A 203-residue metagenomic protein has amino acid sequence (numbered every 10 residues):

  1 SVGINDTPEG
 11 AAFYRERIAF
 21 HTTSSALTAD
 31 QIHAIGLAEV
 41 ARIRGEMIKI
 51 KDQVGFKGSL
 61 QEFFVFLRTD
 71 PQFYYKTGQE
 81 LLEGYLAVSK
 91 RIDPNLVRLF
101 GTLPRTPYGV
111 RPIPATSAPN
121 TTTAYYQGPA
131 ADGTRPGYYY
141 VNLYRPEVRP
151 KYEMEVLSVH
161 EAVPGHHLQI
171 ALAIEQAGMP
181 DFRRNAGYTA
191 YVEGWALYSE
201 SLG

Functional and structural regions predicted by a protein language model:
S1-G203: N-terminal maturation segment of proteins
